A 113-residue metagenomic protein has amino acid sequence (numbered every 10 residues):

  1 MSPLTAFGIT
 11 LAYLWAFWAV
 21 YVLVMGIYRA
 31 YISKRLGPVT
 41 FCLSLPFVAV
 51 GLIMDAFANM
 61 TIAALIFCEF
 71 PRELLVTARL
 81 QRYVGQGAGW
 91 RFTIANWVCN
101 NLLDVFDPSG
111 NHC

Functional and structural regions predicted by a protein language model:
M1-A49, I62, I66-Y83: N-terminal low-complexity, intrinsically disordered segments
A64-C113: Short linear elements at protein peripheries
